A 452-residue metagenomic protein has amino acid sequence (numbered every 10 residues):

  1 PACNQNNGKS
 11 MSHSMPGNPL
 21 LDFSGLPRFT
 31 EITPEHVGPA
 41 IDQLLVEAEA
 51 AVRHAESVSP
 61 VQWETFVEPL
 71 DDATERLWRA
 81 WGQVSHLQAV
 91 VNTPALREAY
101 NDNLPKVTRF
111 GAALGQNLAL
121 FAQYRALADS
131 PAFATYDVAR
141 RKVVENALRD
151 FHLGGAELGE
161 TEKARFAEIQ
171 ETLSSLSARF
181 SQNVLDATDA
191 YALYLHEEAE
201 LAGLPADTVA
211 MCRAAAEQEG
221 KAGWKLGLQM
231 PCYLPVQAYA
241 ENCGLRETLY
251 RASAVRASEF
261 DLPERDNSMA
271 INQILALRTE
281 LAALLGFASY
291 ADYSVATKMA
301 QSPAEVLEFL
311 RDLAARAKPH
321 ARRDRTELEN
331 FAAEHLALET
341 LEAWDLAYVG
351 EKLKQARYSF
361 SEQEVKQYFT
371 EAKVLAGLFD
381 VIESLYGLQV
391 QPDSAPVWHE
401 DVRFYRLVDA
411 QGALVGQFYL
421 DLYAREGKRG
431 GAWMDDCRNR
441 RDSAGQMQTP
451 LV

Functional and structural regions predicted by a protein language model:
N6-K9, Q411: Intrinsic disorder/low-complexity detector
G8, S12-L204: N-terminal helix-rich structural modules
L21-H36, V84-N103, A126-E168, G227-M269 (+3 more regions): Short His/Asp/Glu-rich catalytic/ion-coordination signatures at enzyme active sites or charged loops
I41, V52, G111, S253 (+3 more regions): Hydrophobic residues within well-ordered, non-membrane alpha-helices that form the packing/core of soluble catalytic
A139, V143-E145, T172-S175, Q182 (+5 more regions): Active-site-proximal, well-structured secondary-structure segments within enzyme catalytic domains
